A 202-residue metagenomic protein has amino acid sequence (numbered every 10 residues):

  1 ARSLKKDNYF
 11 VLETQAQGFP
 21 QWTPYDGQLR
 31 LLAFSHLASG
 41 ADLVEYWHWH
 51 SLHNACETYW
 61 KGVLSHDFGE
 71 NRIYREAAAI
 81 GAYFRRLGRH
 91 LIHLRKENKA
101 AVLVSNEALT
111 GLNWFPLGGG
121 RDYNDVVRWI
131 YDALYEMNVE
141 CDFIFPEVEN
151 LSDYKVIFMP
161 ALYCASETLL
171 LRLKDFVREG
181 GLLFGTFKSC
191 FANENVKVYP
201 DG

Functional and structural regions predicted by a protein language model:
A1-G202: Carbohydrate-binding surfaces of carbohydrate-active enzymes
